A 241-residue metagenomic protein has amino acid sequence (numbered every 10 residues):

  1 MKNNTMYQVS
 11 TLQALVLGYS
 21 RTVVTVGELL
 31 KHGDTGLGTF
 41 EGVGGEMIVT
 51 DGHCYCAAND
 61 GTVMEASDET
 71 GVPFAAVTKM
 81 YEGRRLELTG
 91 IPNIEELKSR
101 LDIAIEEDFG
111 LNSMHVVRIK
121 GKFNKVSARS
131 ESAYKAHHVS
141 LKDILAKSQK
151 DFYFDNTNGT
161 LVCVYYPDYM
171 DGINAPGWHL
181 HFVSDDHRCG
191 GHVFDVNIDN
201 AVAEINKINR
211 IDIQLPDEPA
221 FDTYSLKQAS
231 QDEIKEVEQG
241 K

Functional and structural regions predicted by a protein language model:
T11-V77: N-terminal low-complexity or amphipathic/hydrophobic leaders
A57-A58, S127-A128, D171-G172, G190-H192: Short helix/loop capping segments that flank catalytic or ligand/cofactor-binding pockets
A57-I105: A glycine-rich, hydrophobic loop/mini-helix early in the fold
T78-T89, N209-E233, E238: Compact, glycine/acidic-enriched structural inserts
S99-V164, D171-I173: Long, positively charged binding patches that form subdomain-scale interaction surfaces for polyanionic ligands
A175-V183: Histidine-centered divalent-metal-coordination microenvironment in nucleic-acid enzymes
S184-K227: A hydrophobic, small-residue-rich beta->alpha segment in the mid-to-C-terminal subdomain of diverse proteins
